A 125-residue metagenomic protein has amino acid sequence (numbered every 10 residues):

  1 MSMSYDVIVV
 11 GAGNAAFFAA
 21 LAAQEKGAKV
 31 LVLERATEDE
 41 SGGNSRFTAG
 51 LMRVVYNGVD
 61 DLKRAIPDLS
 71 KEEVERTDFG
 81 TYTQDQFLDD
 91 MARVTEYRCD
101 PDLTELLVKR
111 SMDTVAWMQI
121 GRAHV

Functional and structural regions predicted by a protein language model:
S2-A15, L31: Beta1/beta-strand and adjacent pyrophosphate-binding region of the FAD-binding site in flavoprotein oxidoreductases
A23: Aromatic pocket-lining residues of Rossmann-like dinucleotide-binding sites
R35-H124: Conserved N-terminal/central alpha/beta ligand/cofactor-binding core
